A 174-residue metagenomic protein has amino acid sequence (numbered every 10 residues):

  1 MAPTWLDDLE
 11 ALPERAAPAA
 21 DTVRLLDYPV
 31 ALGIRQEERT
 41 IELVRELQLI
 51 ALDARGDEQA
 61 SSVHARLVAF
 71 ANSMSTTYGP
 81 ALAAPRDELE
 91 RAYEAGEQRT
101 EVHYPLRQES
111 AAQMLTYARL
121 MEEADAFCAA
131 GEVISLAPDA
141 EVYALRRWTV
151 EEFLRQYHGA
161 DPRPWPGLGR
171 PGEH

Functional and structural regions predicted by a protein language model:
M1-H174: Non-catalytic sensory/regulatory segments that transmit input signals in bacterial signaling proteins
